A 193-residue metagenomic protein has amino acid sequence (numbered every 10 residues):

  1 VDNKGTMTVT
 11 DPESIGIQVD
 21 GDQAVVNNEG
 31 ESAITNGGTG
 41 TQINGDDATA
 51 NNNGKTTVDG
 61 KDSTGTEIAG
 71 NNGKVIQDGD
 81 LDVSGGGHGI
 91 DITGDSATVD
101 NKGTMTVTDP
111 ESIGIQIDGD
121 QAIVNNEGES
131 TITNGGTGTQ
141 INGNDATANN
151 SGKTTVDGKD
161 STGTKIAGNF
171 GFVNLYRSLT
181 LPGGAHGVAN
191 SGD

Functional and structural regions predicted by a protein language model:
V1-E13, V25-G37, T49-D62, K74-G86 (+4 more regions): Beta-strand-rich solenoid/repeat architectures in extracellular/passenger domains of polysaccharide-targeting enzymes
I15-D22, T39-D46, K61-G70, H88-D95 (+4 more regions): Glycine-rich beta-solenoid repeat tracts in large extracellular/virion proteins
